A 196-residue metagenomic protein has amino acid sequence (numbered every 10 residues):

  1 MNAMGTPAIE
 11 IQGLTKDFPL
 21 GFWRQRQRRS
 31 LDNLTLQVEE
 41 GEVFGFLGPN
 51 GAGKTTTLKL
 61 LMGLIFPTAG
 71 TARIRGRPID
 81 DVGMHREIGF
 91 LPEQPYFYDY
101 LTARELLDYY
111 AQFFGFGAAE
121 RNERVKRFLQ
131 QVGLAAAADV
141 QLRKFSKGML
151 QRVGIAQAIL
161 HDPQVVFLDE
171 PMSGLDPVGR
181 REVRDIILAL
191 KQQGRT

Functional and structural regions predicted by a protein language model:
N2-A8, D17-N33, E40: A short, flexible loop at the N-terminus of ABC-type nucleotide-binding domains that lies
G70-R86: Conserved ABC transporter NBD signature motif
D108, Q112, A119-A137, L188: Conserved ABC ATPase "signature" region
I155: Hydrophobic anchor residue at the start of the ABC signature
D162: Conserved catalytic motifs of ABC-family nucleotide-binding domains
V166-D169: Catalytic Walker B motif of ABC-type/P-loop ATPase nucleotide-binding domains
R181-Q193: Helical segment within the ABC ATPase nucleotide-binding domain
